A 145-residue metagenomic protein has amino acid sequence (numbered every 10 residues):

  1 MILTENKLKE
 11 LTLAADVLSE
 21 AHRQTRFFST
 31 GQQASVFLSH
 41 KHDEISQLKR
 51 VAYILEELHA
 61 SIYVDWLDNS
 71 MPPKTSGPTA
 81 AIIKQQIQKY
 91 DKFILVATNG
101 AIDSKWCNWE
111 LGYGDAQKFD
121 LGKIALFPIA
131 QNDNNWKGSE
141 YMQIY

Functional and structural regions predicted by a protein language model:
M1-Y90: Conserved N-terminal substructure of TIR/SEFIR domains
I2-A14, E56, S76-Y145: Cross-kingdom TIR/SEFIR domain
